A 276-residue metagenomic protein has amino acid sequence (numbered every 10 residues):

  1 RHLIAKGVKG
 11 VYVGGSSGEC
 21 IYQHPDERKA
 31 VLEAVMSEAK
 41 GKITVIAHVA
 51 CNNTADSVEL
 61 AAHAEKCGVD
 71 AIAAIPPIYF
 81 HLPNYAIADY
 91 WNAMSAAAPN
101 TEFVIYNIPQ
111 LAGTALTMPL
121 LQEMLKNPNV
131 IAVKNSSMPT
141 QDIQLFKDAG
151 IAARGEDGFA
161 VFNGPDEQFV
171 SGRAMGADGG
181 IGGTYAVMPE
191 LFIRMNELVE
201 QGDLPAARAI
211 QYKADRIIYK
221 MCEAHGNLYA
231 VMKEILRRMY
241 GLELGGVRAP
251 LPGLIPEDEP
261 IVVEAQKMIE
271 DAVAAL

Functional and structural regions predicted by a protein language model:
R1-A115: Active-site beta->alpha loop and helix N-cap motifs at the rims of alpha/beta catalytic domains
L3, V35, A64, M94 (+5 more regions): Conserved, mostly hydrophobic/aromatic
K6, A30, A34-A39, H63 (+8 more regions): Alpha-helical structural signal in soluble globular domains
K6-V8, A177, I181-T184, M188-L276: C-terminal alpha-helical cap/extension of soluble enzyme domains
P25, N84, M118, Q201-L204 (+1 more regions): Alpha-helix N-capping/helix-start residues
R28, L32, S57, W91 (+4 more regions): A general structural signal for well-ordered alpha-helical segments in protein cores
K42-I43, T101-E102, P128-I131, E243: Secondary-structure boundary/capping positions in well-ordered alpha/beta enzyme cores
A96-A97, P109-D215, H225: Catalytic alpha/beta core domains of metabolic enzymes, predominantly
